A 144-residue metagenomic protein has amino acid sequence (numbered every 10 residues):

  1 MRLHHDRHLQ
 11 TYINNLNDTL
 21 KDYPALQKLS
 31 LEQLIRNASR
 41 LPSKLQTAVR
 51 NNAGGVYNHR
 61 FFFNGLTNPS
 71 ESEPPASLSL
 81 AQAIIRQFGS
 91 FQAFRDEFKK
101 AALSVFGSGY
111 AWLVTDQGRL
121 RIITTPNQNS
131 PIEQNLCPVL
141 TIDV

Functional and structural regions predicted by a protein language model:
M1-V144: Feature for soluble, non-membrane regions of globular proteins
